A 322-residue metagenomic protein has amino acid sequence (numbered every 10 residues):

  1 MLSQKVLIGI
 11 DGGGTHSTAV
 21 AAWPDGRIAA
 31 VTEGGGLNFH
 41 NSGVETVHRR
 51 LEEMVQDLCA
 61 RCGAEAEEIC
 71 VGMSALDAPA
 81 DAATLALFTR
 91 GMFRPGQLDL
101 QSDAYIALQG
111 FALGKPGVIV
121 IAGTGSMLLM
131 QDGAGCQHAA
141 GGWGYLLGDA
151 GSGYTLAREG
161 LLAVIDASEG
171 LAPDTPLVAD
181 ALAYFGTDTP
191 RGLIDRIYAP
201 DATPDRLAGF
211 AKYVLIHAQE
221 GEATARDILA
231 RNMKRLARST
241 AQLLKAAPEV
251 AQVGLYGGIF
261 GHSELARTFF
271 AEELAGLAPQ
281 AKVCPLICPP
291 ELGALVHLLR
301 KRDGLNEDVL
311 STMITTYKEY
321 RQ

Functional and structural regions predicted by a protein language model:
M1-A60, A64-A66, F88, F111-P116 (+1 more regions): ATP-binding/phosphotransfer module of carbohydrate and carboxylate kinases, centering on a glycine-rich
M1-S3, G96-I119, C136: Conserved phosphate-binding catalytic cores of ATP/NTP-utilizing and phosphoryl-transfer enzymes
T15, S74-L76, T124-M127: Short glycine-rich anion-binding loops that position phosphate/pyrophosphate groups of nucleotides and phosphorylated
G34, Q101, A140: Hydrophobic residues at beta-strand termini and immediately following loops that shape nucleotide-binding pockets
D57-D99, F111-A112: Short beta-strand-loop/turn "lid" adjacent to the catalytic site in phosphate-handling enzymes
D77-P79, I106-L108, M127-L128, F260-S263: Short, active-site-adjacent cap segments at secondary-structure transitions
Q97-I106, I121-A122, K282-L292: Active-site nucleophile and cofactor-binding loops and adjacent substrate-binding regions of central metabolic enzymes
K115-L171: Glycine-rich phosphate-binding loop of actin/hexokinase-like ATP-binding domains
